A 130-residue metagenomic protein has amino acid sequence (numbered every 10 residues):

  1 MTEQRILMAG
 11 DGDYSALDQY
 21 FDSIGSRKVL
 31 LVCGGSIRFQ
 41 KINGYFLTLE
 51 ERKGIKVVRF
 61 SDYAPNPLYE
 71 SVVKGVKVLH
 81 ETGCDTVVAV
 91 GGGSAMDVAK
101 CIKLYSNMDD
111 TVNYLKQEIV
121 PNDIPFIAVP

Functional and structural regions predicted by a protein language model:
M1-T86: ATP/NTP phosphate-donor binding region
E70-P130: Glycine/threonine-rich beta-strand-loop-alpha-helix active-site module that forms ligand/phosphate-binding
